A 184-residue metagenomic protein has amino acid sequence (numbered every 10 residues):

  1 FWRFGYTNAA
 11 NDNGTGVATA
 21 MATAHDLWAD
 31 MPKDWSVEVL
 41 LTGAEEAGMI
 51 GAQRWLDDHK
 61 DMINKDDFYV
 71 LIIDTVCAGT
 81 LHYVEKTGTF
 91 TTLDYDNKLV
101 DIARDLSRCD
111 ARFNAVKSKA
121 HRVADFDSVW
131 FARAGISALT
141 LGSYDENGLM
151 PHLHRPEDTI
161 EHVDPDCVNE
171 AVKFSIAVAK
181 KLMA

Functional and structural regions predicted by a protein language model:
W2-Y95, I102, F113, A124-D127: Acidic/histidine-rich catalytic neighborhood of metal-dependent amide-processing enzymes
V76-A184: Active-site-adjacent substrate-binding region of metalloamidase/peptidase-like peptide-processing proteins
